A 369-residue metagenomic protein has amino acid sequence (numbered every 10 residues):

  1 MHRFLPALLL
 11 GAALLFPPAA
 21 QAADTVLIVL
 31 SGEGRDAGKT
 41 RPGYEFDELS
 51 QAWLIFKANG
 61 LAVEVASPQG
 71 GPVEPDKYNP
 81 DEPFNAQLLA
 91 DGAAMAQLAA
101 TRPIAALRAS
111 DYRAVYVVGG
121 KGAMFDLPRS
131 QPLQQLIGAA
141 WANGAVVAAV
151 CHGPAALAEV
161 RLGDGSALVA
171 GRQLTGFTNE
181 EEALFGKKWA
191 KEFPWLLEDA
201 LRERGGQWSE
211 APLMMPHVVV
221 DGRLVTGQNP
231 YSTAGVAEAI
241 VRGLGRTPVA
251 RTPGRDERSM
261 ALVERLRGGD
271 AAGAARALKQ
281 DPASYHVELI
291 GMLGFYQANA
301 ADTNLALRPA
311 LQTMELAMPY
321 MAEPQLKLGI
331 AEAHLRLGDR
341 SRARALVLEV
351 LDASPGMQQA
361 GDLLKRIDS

Functional and structural regions predicted by a protein language model:
M1-F4: Positively charged n-region of N-terminal signal peptides that target proteins for export
P6-L10, L14: Hydrophobic helical h-region of N-terminal Sec-dependent signal peptides in bacterial secretory/periplasmic proteins
L14-L15, Q359: Polar low-complexity intrinsically disordered regions enriched in Ser/Thr and small residues
P17-A19: N-terminal signal peptide c-region/cleavage motif recognized by signal peptidases
A23-A142, A156-T175, E180-E192, L196-E198 (+2 more regions): Extended, subdomain-level signal for the structured scaffold at the beginning of enzyme domains
V147-P154, A237: Short, thiol/selenol-centered motifs that function as redox-active sites or metal-ligating centers
